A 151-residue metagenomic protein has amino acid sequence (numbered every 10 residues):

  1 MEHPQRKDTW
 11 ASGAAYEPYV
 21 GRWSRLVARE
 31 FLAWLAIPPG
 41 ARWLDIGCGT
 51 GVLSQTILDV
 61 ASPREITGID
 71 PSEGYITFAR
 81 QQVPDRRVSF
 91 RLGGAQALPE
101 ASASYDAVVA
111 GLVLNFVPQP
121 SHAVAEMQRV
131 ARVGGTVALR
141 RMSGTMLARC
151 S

Functional and structural regions predicted by a protein language model:
M1-G13: N-terminal, positively charged/glycine-rich alpha-helical extensions of SAM-dependent methyltransferases
W10-R22: Class I SAM-dependent methyltransferase Rossmann-like catalytic core, especially the SAM/SAH-binding loop
R22-A41, T56: Conserved alpha-helix/loop element of class I SAM-dependent methyltransferases that forms part of the SAM/SAH-binding
R42-L98, S121-H122: Class I SAM-dependent methyltransferase SAM/SAH-binding core
Q96-V108: A short acidic, Gly/Pro-enriched loop at the edge of an enzyme's catalytic core that lines a small-molecule cofactor
D106-P120, S143: A short SAM/SAH-binding and catalytic strip from SAM-dependent methyltransferases
S121-T136: A short glycine-rich, Lys/Arg-flanked "PGG" loop and its adjoining helix->strand segment in the class I
T136-S151: Conserved class I S-adenosyl-L-methionine
